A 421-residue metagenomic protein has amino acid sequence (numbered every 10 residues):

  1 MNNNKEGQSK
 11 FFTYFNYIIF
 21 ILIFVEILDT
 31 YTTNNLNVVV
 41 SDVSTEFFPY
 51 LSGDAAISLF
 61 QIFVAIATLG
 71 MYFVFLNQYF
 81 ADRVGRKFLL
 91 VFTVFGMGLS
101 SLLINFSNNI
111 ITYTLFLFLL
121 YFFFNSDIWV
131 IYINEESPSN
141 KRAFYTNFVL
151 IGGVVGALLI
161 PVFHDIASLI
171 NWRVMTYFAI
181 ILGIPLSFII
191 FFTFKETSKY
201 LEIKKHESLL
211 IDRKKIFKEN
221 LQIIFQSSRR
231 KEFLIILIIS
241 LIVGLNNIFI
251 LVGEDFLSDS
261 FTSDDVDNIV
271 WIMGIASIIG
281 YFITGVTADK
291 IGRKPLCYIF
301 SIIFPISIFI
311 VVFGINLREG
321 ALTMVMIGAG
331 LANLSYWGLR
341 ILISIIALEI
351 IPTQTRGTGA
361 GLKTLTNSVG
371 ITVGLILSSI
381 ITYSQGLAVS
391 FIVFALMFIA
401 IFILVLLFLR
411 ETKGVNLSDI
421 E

Functional and structural regions predicted by a protein language model:
M1-V39: Cytosolic juxtamembrane N-terminal segment immediately preceding the first transmembrane helix of multi-pass
N37-F73: Extracellular/periplasmic helix-loop-helix junction of adjacent transmembrane segments in MFS-like secondary
N37-V38, S228-Y281: Extracytoplasmic gate region of multi-pass secondary transporters
Q61-Y79, W271-I283: Central cavity-lining transmembrane alpha-helices of secondary-active solute carriers, predominantly the Major
Y72-F106: Conserved MFS/SLC helix-loop-helix module at the cytosolic interface between two early adjacent transmembrane helices
F95-N108, I303-R318: C-terminal ends and interior cores of transmembrane alpha-helices in multi-pass membrane transporters/permeases
I111-F124, L322-G338: Hydrophobic core of transmembrane alpha-helices in multi-pass small-molecule transporters, especially MFS/SLC-type
F124, K141-S168, L182-G183, T364-L375: Glycine-rich segments within core transmembrane alpha-helices of 12-TM secondary carriers
